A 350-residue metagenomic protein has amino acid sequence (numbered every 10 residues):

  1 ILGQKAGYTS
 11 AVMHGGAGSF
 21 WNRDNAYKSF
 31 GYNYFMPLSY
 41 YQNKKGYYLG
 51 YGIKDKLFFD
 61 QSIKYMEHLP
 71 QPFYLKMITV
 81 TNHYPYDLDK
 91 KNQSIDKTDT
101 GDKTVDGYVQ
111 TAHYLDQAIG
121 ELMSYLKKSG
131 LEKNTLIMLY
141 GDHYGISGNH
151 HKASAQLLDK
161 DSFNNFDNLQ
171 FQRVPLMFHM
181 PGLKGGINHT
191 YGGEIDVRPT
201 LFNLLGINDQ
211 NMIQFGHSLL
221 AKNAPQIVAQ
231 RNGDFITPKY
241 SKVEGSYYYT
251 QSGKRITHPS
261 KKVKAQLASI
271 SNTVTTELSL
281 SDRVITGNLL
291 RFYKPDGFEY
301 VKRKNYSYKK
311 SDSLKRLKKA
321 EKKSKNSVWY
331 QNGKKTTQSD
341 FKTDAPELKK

Functional and structural regions predicted by a protein language model:
I1-K350: Solvent-exposed soluble domains appended to multi-pass membrane proteins
